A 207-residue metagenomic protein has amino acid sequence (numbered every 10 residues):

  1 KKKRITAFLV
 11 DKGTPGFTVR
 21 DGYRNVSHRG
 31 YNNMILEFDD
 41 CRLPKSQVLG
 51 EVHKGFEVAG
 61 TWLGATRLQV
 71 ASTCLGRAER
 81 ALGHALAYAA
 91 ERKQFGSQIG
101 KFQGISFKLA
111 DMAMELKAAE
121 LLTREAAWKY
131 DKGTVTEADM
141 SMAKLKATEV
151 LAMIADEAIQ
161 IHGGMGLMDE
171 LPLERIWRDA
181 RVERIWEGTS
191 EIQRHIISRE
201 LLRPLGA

Functional and structural regions predicted by a protein language model:
K1-A87, S97, S190-A207: FAD-binding core of flavoproteins
H28, T134, S141-A207: Alpha-helix capping/hinge segments and adjacent helical runs
S46-L63, Y88-F102, A126, Q160-I176: Conserved catalytic-core motifs characterized by acidic clusters
L86-G100, A113-K146, I159-G164: C-terminal helix-coil-helix/basic helical segment that borders enzyme active sites and/or dimer interfaces and provides
